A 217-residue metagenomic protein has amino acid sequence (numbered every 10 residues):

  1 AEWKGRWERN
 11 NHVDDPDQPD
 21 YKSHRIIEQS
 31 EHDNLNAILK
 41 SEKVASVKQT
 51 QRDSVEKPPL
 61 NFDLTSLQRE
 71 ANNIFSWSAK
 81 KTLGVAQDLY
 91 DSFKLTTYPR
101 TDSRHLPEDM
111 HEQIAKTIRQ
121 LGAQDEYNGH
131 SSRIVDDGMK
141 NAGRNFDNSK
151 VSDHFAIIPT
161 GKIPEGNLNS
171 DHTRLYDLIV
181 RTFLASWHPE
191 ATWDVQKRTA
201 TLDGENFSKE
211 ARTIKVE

Functional and structural regions predicted by a protein language model:
A1-E217: Core catalytic DNA strand-manipulation module of type IA topoisomerases
